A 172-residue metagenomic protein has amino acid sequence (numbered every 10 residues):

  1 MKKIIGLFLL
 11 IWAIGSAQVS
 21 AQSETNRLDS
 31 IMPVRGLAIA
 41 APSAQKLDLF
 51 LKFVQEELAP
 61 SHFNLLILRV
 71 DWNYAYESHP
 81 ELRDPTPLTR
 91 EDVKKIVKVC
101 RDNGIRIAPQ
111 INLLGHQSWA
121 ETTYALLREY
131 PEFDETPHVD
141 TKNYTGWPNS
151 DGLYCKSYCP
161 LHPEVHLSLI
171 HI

Functional and structural regions predicted by a protein language model:
M1-E24: Bacterial Sec-dependent N-terminal signal peptides
F8, W12, A44-K46, D134-D140: A broad, structure-centric signal for solvent-exposed, well-ordered loop/edge residues that line or flank functional
Q18-D71, A75-Y76, P80-K98, D102-R106: Mature N-terminal, pre-catalytic/accessory segment of carbohydrate-active enzymes
P33, I67-N103, Q117-E164: Aromatic- and acidic-residue-enriched carbohydrate-binding clefts of CAZyme catalytic domains
A108-H116: Aromatic-lined carbohydrate-recognition surfaces of secreted/lumenal glycan-active proteins
S168: Phosphate/adenylate-binding "loop-and-lid" substructures adjacent to NTP/NAD/dNTP-binding pockets in NTP-dependent
H171-I172: Conserved small/polar residues in nucleotide/adenosyl-binding loops
